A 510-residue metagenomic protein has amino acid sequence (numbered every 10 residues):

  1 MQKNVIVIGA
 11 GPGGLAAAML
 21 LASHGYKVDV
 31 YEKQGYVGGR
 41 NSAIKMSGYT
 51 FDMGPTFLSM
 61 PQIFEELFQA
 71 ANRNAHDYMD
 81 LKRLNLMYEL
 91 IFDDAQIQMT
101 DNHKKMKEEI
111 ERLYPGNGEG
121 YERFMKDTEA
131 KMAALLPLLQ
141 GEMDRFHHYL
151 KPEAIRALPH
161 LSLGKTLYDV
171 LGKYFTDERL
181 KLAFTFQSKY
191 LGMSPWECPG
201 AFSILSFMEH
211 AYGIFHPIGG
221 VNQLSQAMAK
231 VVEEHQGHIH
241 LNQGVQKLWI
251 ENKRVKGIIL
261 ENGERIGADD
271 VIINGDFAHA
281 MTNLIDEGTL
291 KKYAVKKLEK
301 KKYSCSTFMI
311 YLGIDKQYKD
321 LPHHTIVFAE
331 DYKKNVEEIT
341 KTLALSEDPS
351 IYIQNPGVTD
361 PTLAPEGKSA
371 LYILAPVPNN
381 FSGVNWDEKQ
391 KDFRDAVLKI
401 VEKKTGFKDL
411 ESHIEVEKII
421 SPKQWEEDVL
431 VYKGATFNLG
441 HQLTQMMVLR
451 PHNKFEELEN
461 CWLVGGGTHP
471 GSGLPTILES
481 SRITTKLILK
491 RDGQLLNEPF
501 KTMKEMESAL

Functional and structural regions predicted by a protein language model:
Q2-A133: N-terminal glycine-rich phosphate/pyrophosphate-binding loop and immediately adjacent elements
D93-C198: Rossmann-like flavin
D177-L191, D348-Q354, F407-P470: A glycine-rich dinucleotide-binding beta-alpha-beta segment and adjacent secondary-structure elements that constitute
I204-V255: Helical element adjacent to the flavin cofactor pocket in flavoenzyme catalytic cores
Q246-P365, E505: Mid-domain catalytic core of redox enzymes that form a hydrophobic substrate pocket/lid adjacent to a catalytic redox
I250, K490-L510: Active-site-proximal substrate-binding core of FAD-dependent oxidoreductases
D315-W425: C-terminal segments that line or cap access tunnels to active or ligand-binding sites in enzymes and enzyme-associated
T468-I488: A conserved FAD-binding loop/helix module that cradles the flavin
